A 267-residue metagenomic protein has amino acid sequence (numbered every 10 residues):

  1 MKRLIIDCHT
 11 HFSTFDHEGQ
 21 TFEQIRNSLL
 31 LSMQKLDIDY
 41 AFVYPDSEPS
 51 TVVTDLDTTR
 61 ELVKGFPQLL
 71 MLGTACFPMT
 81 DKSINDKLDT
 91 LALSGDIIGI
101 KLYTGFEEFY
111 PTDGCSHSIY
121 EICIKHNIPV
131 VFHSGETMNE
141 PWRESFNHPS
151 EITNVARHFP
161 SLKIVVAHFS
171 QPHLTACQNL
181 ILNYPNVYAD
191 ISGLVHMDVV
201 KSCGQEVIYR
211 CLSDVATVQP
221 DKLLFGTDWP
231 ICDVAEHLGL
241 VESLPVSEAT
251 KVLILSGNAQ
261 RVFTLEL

Functional and structural regions predicted by a protein language model:
M1-H11, Q20-Y40, T217-K222, V234-L267: Mid-to-C-terminal alpha-helical segments outside catalytic/metal-binding sites
L4, H9-F15, H133, H168: Histidine-centered divalent metal-coordination motifs
I5-C8, F42-P45, L72-T74, K101 (+3 more regions): Active-site neighborhood of phospho(di)ester-bond hydrolases with catalytic His/Asp-centered motifs
H9, M33, T59, I100 (+7 more regions): Conserved, mostly hydrophobic/aromatic
D16-Q24, P45-T54, C76-S83, E107-G114 (+4 more regions): Acidic-and-aromatic substrate-binding clefts and catalytic sites of carbohydrate-active enzymes
Q24-L29, V53-R60, S83-K87, P149-I152 (+2 more regions): Alpha-helical scaffolding within the catalytic cores of extracellular/periplasmic polymer-degrading hydrolases
Y40, S50-F146: Active-site gating/metal-coordination segments in enzymes
G95-G99, T112-L224: Catalytic pocket-lining loop regions of alpha/beta-barrel enzymes, especially the amidohydrolase/enolase/GH5 lineages
